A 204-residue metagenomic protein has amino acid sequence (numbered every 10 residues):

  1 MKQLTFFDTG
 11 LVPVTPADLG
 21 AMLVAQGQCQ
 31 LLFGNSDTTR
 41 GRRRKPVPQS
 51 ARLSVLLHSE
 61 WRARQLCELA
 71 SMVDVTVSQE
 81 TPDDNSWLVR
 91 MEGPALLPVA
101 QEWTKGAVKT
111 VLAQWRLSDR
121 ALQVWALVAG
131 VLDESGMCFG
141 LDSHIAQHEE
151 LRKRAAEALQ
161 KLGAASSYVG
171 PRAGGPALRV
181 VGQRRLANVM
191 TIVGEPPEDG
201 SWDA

Functional and structural regions predicted by a protein language model:
M1-A204: Internal intein/HINT superfamily modules and their associated LAGLIDADG
